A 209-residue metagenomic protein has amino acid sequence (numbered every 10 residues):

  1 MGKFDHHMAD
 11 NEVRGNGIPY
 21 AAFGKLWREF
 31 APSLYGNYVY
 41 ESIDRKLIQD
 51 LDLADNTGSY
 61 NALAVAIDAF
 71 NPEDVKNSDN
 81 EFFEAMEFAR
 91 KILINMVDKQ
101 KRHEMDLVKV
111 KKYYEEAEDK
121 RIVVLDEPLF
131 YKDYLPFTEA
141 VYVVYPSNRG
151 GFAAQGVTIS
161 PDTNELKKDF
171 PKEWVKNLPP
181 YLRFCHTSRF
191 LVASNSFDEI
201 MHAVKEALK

Functional and structural regions predicted by a protein language model:
M1-D68: A basic- and aromatic-enriched beta-loop-alpha substructure that forms the phosphate/nucleotide- and DNA/RNA-contacting
G2, N11-N16, S59-K209: C-terminal accessory domains and tails appended to enzymatic cores
